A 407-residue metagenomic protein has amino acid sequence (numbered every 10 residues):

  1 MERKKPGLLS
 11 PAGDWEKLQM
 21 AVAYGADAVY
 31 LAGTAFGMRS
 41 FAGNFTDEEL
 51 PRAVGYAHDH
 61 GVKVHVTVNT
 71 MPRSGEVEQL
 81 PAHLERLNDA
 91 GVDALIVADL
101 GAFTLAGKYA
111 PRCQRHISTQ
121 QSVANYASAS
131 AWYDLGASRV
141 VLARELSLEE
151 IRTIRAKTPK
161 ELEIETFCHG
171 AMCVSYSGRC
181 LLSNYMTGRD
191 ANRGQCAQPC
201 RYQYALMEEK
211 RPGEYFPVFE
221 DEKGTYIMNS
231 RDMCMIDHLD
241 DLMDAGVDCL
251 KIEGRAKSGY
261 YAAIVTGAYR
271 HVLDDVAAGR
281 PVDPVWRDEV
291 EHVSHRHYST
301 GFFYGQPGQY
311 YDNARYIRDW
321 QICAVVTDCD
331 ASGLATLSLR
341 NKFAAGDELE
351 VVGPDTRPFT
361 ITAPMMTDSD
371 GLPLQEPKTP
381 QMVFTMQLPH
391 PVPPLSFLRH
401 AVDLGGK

Functional and structural regions predicted by a protein language model:
M1-A23, A28-L31, A35, H60-T70 (+5 more regions): Surface-exposed amphipathic alpha-helical tracts and adjacent flexible/coil segments at the periphery of soluble enzymes
R39-H58: Glycine-rich, positively charged N-terminal anion/phosphate-binding segment
V66-T67, V97, I117-T119: Short beta-strand elements of ligand-binding domains
E78, C113-A124: Gly/Gly-Pro- and Ser/Thr-rich, intrinsically disordered tail segments characteristic of DNA damage-repair and tolerance
G101-A102: Alpha-helix capping/helix-boundary segments
A110: Conserved phosphotransfer cores of two-component systems
